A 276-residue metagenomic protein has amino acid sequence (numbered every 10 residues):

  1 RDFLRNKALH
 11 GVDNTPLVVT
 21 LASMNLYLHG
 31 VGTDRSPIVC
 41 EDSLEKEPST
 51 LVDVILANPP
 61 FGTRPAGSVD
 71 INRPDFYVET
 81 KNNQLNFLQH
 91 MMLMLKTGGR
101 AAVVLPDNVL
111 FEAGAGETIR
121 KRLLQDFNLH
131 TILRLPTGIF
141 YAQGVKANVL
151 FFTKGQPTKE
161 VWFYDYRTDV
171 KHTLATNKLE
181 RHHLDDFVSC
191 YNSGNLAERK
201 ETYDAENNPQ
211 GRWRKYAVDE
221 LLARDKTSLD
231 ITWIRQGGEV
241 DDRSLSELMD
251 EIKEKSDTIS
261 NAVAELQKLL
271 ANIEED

Functional and structural regions predicted by a protein language model:
R1-D2: Conserved SAM-binding loop of SAM-dependent methyltransferases across substrates and taxa, primarily the Class I
K7-H10: Short beta-strand element of Class I
V12-T50: S-adenosyl-L-methionine
K46-D276: A conserved structural/catalytic subdomain of Rossmann-like adenosyl-cofactor enzymes
